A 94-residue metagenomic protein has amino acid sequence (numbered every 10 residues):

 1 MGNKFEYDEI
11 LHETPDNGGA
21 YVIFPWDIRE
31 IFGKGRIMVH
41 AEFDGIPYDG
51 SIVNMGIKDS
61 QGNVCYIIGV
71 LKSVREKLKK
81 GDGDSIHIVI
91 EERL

Functional and structural regions predicted by a protein language model:
M1-V64, D82-L94: Long, compositionally biased stretches
W26-D27, V70-K77: Short alpha-helix capping/helix-loop boundary micro-motifs
